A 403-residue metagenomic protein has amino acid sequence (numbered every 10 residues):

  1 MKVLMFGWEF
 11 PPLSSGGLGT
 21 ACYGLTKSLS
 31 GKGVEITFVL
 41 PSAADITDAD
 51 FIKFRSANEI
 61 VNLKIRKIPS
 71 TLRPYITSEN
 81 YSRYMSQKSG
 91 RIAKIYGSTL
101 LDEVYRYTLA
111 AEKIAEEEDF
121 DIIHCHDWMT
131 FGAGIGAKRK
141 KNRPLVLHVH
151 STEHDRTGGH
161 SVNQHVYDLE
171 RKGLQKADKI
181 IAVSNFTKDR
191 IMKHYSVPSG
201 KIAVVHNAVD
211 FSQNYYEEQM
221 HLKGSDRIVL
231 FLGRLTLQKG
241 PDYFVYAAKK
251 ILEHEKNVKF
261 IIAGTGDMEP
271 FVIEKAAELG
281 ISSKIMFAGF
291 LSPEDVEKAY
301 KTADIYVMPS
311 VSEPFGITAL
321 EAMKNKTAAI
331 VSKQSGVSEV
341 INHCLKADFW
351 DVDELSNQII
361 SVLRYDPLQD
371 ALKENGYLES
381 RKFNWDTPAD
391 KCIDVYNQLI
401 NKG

Functional and structural regions predicted by a protein language model:
E35-E118: A conserved catalytic-core segment of Leloir-type glycosyltransferases
I181, K223-A248, K373: Conserved donor-binding/catalytic core segment of Leloir-type glycosyltransferases
F186, A208: Carbohydrate-associated surface elements
F271-L291: Nucleotide-activated donor-binding/catalytic signature segment of Leloir-type glycosyltransferases, i.e., the conserved
F290-L291, K298-A303: Short alpha-helical donor nucleotide-sugar binding micro-motif in glycosyltransferases
V311: Aromatic "clamp/platform" in nucleotide-sugar-dependent glycosyltransferases that forms part of the donor/acceptor
A328-V331: Short hydrophobic beta-strand element within catalytic cores of glycosyltransferases and related nucleotide-activated
C344-D353, S361-D366: Conserved acidic donor-binding segment of nucleotide-sugar-dependent glycosyltransferases
